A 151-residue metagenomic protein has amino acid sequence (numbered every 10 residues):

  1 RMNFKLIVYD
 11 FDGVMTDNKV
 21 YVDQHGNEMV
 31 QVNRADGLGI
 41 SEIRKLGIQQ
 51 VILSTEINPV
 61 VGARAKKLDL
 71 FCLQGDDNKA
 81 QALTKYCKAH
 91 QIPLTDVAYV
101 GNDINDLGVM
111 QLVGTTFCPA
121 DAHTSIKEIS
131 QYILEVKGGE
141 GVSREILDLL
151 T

Functional and structural regions predicted by a protein language model:
R1-A80: Alpha-helical substrate-recognition element adjacent to the catalytic core
M2, M29-V30, L73, A80-T151: Mg2+-dependent phosphoryl-transfer enzymes with acidic/Ser/Thr/Gly-rich catalytic loops
